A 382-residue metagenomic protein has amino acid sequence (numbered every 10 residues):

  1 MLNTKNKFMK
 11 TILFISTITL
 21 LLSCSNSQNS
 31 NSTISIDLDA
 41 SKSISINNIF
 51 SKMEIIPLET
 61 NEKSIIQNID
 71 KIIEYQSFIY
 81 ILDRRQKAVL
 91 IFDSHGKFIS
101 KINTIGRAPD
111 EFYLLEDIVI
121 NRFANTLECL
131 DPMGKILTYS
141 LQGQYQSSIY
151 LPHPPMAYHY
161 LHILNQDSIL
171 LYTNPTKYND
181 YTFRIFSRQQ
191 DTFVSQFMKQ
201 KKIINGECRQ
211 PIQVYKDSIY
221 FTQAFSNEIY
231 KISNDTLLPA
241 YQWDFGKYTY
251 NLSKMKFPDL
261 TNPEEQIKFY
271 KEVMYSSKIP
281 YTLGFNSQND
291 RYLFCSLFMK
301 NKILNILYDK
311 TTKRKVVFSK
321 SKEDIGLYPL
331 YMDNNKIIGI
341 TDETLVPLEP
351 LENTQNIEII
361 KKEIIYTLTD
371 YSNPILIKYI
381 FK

Functional and structural regions predicted by a protein language model:
L22-S23: C-terminal motif of bacterial Sec signal peptides marking the signal peptidase cleavage site
Q28-E59: Blade/loop signatures of beta-propeller domains
S35, F78-D83, N125-D131, D167-P175 (+4 more regions): Short beta-strand elements that form the blades of beta-propeller/WD-repeat-like and other beta-sheet-rich scaffold
E54-K87, T282-F285: Beta-strand-rich domains and repeat architectures in extracellular enzymes and scaffolds, especially beta-propellers
E59-K63, K97-A124, D131: Blade-loop segments of beta-propeller domains
N68-D70, Y113-I118, P155-I163, I204-P211 (+2 more regions): Repeated scaffold domains used in trafficking and secretory/extracellular systems, primarily beta-propellers
P132-N179, Q196-K201: Asp-box/WD-like beta-propeller blade repeats and closely related beta-sheet repeat scaffolds
Q242-K254, T311-N334: Conserved blade-ending motifs and adjacent loop-strand segments that build the rim/top face of beta-propeller domains
